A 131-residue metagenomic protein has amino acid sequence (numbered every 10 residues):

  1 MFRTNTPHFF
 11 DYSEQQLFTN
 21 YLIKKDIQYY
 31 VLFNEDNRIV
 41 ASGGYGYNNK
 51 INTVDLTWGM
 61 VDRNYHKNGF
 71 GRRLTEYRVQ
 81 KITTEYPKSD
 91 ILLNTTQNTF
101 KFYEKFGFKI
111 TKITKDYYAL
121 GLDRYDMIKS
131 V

Functional and structural regions predicted by a protein language model:
M1-N5: A short, well-structured alpha-helix characteristic of acyl/acetyltransferase catalytic modules
H8-E35, G44: Active-site rim helix/loop that mediates acceptor-substrate recognition in acyltransferases
I27-L32, S42, W58, L92 (+1 more regions): Short hydrophobic/aromatic beta-strand element in the GNAT-like acyltransferase core that lines or flanks the acyl-donor
V31, R38-Y47, T53-M60: Conserved beta-strand in the GNAT
V61, K67-Q80: Conserved acetyl-CoA-binding loop-helix of GNAT-fold acetyltransferases
L74, T99-F102: Conserved short alpha-helix immediately C-terminal to the canonical SAM/SAH-binding motif I of Rossmann-like
T75, K81-T96: Conserved GNAT acetyl-CoA-binding A-motif
L92-N94, E104, K109-D126: Conserved catalytic-core motifs of GNAT/GCN5-like acyltransferases
